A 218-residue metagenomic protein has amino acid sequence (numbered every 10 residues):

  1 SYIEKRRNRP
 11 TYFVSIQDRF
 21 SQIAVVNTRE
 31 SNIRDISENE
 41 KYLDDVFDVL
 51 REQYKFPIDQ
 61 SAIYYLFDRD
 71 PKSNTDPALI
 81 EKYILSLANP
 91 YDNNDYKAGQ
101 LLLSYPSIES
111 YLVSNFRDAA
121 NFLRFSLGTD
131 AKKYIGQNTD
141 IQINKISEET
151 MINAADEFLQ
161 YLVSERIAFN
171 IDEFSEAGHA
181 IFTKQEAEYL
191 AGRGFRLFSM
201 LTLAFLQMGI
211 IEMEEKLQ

Functional and structural regions predicted by a protein language model:
S1-E52, P57: RecA-like P-loop NTPase motor core
Y2, V49, Y111, N115 (+2 more regions): Residues that form generic nucleotide/phosphate-binding pockets
Y2-E4, V46-Y54, I84-D92, F205-L217: Hydrophobic, Leu/Ile/Phe/Ala-enriched alpha-helical segments that form helix-helix packing faces
K5-N8, E52-P57, N94, R124 (+6 more regions): Short, flexible coil/linker elements and helix-boundary hinge sites characteristic of intrinsically disordered
T11, Q60-I63, K97-Q100: Residue-level recognition of the N-termini of beta-strands and the immediately preceding loop/turn
P57-R69: Glycine-rich, often proline-containing surface loops adjacent to acidic residues and nearby aromatics that form
F67-A168: Activity-critical C-terminal alpha-helical subdomain
I143-Q218: Extended, basic/helix-rich recognition subdomains
